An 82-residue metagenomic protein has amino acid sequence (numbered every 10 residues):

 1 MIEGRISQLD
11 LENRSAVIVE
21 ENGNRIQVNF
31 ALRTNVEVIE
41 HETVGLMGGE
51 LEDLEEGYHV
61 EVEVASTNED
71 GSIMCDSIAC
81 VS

Functional and structural regions predicted by a protein language model:
M1-Q27, I39-S82: Short, flexible, surface-exposed loop segments at domain boundaries
A31-I39: Structured surface patches comprising rigid loops and adjacent beta-strands/short helices at the edges of well-ordered
